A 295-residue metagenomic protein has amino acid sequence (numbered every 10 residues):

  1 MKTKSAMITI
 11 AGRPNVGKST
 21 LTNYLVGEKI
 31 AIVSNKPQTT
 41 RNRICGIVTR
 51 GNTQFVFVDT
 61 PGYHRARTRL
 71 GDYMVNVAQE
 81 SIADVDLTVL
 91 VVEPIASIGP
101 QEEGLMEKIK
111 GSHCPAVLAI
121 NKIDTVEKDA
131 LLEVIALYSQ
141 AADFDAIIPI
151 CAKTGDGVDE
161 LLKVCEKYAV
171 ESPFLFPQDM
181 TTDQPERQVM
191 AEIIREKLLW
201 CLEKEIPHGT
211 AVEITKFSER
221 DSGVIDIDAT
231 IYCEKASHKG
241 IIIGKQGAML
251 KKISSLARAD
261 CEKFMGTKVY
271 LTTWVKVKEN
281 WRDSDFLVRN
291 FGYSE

Functional and structural regions predicted by a protein language model:
M1-A83: Conserved G1/Walker A P-loop phosphate-binding module
A11, N15, L21, I44 (+8 more regions): Residue-level signature of catalytic and energy-coupling elements of molecular machines, predominantly ATP/GTP-dependent
G17, G157, M249: Conserved glycine(s) of the Walker
E28, I47-G51, A66, S81 (+8 more regions): Conserved, well-folded catalytic cores of nucleic-acid-processing and energy-transducing macromolecular machines
T40, H64-R65, S97-I98, V126-E127 (+1 more regions): Catalytic P-loop NTPase motifs of RecA-like helicase/translocase cores
T49, N76-I147, S218-D221: Conserved C-terminal guanine-recognition region of P-loop GTPase G domains, centered on the G4
P115, D124-T182, E186: Canonical P-loop GTPase G-domain recognition
E186-E295: P-loop NTP-binding site
